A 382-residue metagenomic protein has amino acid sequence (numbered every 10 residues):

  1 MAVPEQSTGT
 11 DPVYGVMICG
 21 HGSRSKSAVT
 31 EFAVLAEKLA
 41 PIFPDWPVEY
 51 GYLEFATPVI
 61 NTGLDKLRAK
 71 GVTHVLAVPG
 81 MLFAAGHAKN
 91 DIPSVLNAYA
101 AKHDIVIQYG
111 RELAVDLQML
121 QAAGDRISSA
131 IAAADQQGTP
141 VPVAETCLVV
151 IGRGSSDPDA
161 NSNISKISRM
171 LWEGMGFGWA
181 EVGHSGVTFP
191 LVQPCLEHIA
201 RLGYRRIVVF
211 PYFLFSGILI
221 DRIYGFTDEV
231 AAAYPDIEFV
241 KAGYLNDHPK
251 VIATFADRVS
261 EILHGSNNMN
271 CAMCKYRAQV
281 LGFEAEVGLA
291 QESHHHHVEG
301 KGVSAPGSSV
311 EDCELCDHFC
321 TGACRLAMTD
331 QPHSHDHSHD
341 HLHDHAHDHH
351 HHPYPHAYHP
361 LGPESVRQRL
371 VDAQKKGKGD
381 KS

Functional and structural regions predicted by a protein language model:
M1-S382: Active-site-proximal alpha-helix that buttresses catalytic centers in soluble enzyme cores
